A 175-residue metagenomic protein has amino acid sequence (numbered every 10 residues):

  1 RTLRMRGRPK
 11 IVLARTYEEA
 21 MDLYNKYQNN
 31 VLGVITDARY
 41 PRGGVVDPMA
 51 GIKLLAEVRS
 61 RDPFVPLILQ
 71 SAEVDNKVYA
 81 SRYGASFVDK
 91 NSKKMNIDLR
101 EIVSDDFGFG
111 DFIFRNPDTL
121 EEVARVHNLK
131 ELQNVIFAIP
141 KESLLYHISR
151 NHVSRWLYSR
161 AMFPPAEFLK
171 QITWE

Functional and structural regions predicted by a protein language model:
T2-G33, G43: Acidic, metal-coordinating helix/loop segments flanking the phosphotransfer/catalytic sites of two-component signaling
P9-T16, G44-D47, I68-I113: Output/docking surface of receiver
A14-R15, V126, R160: Conserved aromatic
R15, D22, R39-F64: Short amphipathic alpha-helix used as the core "switch/output" element in two-component signaling
G33-T36, K53-D75, V88: A short, hydrophobic beta-strand element within the central beta-sheet of small alpha/beta folds
L54, E73-Y83, P165-I172: Nuclease catalytic cores that cleave nucleic-acid phosphodiester bonds, predominantly acidic two-metal-ion
D98-E101, D105-A138: CheY-like receiver
S143-W174: Amphipathic alpha-helical packing elements
